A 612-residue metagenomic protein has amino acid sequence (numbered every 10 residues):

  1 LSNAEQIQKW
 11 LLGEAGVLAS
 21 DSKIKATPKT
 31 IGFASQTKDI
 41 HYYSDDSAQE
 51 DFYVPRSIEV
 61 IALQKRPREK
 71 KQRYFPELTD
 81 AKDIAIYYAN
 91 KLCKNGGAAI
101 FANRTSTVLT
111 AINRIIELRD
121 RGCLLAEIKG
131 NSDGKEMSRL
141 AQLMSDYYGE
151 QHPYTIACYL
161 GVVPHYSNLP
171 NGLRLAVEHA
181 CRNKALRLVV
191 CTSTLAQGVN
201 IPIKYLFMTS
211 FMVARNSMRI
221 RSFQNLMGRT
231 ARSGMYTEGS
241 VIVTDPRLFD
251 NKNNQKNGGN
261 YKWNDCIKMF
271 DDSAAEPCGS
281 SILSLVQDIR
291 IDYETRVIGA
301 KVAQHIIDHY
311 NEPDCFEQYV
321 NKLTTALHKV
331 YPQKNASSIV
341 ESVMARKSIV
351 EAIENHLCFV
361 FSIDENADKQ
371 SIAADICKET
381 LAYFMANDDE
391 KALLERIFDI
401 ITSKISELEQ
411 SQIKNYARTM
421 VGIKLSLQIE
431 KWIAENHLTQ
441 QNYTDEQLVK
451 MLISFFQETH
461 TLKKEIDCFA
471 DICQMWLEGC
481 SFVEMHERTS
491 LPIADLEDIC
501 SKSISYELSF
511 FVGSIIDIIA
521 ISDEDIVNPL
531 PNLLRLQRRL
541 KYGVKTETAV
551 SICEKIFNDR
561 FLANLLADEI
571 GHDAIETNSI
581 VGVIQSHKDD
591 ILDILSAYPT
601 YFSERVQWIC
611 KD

Functional and structural regions predicted by a protein language model:
L1, I100-N103, R174-S210, G228: Beta-edge loop/turn motif
S2-K9, A15-R114: Conserved interdomain linker/interface between the two RecA-like ATPase lobes of SF2 helicase motors
A4-E14, V199-I203, A231: Short regulatory helix/loop adjacent to the ATP-binding pocket of P-loop NTPases
E14-V17, T27-P28, G96, Y159-L160 (+2 more regions): Short glycine-/polar-rich loops that comprise or flank the Walker A/P-loop and associated switch/sensor motifs
F75-L188, A214-R221: Conserved C-terminal RecA-like helicase domain
I201, Y205, M212-D265: Conserved segment of the helicase C-terminal RecA-like domain
T237-I339: C-terminal helicase module of SF1/SF2 nucleic-acid helicases/translocases
Y293-N311, E341-D612: C-terminal accessory/interaction regions of large nucleic acid-associated machines
